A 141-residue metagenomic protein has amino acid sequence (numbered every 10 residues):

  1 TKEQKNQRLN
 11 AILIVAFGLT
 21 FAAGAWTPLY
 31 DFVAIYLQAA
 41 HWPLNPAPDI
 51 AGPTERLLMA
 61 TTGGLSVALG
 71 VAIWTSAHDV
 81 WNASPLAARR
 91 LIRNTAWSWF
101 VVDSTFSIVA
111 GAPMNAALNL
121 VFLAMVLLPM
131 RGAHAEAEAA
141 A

Functional and structural regions predicted by a protein language model:
T1-A23: Cytosolic juxtamembrane helix and N-cap/initiation of the first transmembrane helix
A16-L57: Membrane-helix boundary elements
Q38-H41, L120-A133: Alpha-helical transmembrane segments and their membrane-interface exit regions
I50-E55, A72-A87: Short juxtamembrane and helix-loop transition motifs at transmembrane-helix boundaries in membrane proteins
L58-W74: Alpha-helical transmembrane segments of helical membrane proteins, especially in multi-pass transport, channel
V101-L118: Membrane-helix boundary connector in multi-pass membrane proteins
H134-A141: Short, charged juxtamembrane terminal tails flanking transmembrane helices
